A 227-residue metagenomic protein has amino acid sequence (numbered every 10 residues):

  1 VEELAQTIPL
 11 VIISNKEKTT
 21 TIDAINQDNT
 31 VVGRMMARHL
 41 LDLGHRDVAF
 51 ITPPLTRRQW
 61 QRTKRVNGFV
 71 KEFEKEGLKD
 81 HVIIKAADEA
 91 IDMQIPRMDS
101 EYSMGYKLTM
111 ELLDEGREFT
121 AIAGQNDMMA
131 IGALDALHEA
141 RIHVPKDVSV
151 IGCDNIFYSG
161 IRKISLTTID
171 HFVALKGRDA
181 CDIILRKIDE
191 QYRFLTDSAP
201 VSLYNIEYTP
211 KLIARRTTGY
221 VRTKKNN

Functional and structural regions predicted by a protein language model:
V1-R38, D42, D114, E118: Alpha-helical recognition/docking segments in bacterial nutrient-uptake and carbohydrate-utilization systems
S14, N26, T52, G152-D154 (+1 more regions): Short beta-strand/turn micro-motifs composed of small residues that flank or help shape donor/cofactor-binding pockets
I25-I51, N67, K71, Y102-L112 (+2 more regions): Hydrophobic alpha-helical segments within soluble ligand-binding/sensing domains
M36-L78, T196-T217: An alpha-beta-alpha
R46-D47, D80-I83, V144-V150: Short acidic capping loops at alpha-helix termini that bridge into adjacent secondary structure
A49, V70-Y102: Short beta-strand elements in bilobed, periplasmic/extracellular small-molecule ligand-binding domains
T109-N226: Flexible loop/turn connectors
